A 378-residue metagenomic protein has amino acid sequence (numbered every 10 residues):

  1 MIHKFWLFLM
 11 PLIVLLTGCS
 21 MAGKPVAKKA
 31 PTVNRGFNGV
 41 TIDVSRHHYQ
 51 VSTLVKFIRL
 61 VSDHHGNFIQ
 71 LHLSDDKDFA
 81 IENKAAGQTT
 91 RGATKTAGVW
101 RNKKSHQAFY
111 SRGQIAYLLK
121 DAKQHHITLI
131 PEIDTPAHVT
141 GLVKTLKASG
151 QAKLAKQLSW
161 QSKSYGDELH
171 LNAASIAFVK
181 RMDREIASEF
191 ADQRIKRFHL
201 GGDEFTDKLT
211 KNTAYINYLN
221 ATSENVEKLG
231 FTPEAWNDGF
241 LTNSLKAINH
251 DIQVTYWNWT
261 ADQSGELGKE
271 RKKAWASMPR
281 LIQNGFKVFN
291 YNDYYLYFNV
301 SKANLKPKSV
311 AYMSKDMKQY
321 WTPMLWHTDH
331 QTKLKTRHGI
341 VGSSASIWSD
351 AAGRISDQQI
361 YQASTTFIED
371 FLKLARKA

Functional and structural regions predicted by a protein language model:
K28-S45: N-terminal small/glycine-rich loop or linker at the start of catalytic domains across soluble metabolic enzymes
V33-G36, D75-D121, G141-N172: Aromatic- and acidic-residue-enriched carbohydrate-binding clefts of CAZyme catalytic domains
T41-H48, A97-Y110, S162-I176, E204-T213 (+1 more regions): The substrate-binding groove and active-site-proximal loops of carbohydrate-active enzymes, especially glycoside
T53-D76: Catalytic domains of carbohydrate-active enzymes, especially glycoside hydrolases
L60-D63, G268-A378: Flexible, acidic glycine-rich loops studded with aromatic residues
V61, L129, L200, V226 (+1 more regions): Conserved, mostly hydrophobic/aromatic
D167-N249, W259-D262, K272-M278: Active-site neighborhood of glycoside hydrolase catalytic domains
